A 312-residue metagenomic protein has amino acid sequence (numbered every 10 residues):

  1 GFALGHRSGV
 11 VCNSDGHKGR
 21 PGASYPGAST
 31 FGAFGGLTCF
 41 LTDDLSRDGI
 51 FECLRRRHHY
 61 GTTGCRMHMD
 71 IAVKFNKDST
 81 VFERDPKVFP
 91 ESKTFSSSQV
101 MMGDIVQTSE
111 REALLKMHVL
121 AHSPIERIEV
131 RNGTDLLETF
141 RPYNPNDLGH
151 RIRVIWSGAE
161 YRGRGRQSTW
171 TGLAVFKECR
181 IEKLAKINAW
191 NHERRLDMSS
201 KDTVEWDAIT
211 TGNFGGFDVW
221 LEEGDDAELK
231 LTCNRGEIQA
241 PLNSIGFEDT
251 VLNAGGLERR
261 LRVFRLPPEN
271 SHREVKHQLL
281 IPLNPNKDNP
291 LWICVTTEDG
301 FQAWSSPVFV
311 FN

Functional and structural regions predicted by a protein language model:
G1-N312: C-terminal functional module detector
